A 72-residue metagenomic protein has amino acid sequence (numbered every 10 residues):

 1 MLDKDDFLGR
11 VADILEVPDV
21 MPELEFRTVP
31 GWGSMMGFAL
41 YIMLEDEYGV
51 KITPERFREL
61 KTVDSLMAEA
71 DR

Functional and structural regions predicted by a protein language model:
M1-I42, D46-R72: Phosphopantetheine-dependent thiolation modules in NRPS/PKS and related acyl-activating systems
